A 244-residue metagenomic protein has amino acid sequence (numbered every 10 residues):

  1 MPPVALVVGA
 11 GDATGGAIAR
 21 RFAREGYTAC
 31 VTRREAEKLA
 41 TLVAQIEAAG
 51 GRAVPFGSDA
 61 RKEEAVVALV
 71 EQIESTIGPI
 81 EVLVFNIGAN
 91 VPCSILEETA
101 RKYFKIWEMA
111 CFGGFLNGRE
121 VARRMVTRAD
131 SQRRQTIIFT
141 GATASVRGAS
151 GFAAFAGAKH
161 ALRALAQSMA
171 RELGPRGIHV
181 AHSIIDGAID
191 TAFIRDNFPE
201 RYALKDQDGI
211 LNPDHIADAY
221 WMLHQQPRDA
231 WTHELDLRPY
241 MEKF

Functional and structural regions predicted by a protein language model:
G11-A13: Conserved glycine-rich cofactor-binding loop
Y27-T41: Conserved glycine-rich Rossmann-like NAD(P)H-binding loop of the short-chain dehydrogenase/reductase
A48-E64: Rossmann-fold cofactor-recognition segment
S94-I95, T99-W107: Substrate-binding pocket helix/loop in short-chain dehydrogenase/reductase
G118-R119, Q167: A short, exposed helix-loop element centered on a Lys and neighboring polar residues
D130-A161, A166-Q167, R171-P175, I189: Catalytic loop of short-chain dehydrogenase/reductase
P175-I184, Y202-F244: C-terminal helical subdomain
